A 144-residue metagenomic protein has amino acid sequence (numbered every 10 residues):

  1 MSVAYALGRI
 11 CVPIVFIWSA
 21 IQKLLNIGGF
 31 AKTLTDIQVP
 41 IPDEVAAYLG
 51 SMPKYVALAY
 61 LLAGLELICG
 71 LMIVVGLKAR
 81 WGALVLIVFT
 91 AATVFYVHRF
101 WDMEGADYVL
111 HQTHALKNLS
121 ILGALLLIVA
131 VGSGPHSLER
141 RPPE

Functional and structural regions predicted by a protein language model:
M1-D36, E44-I68, V74-E144: Extended, low-polarity transmembrane helix blocks
